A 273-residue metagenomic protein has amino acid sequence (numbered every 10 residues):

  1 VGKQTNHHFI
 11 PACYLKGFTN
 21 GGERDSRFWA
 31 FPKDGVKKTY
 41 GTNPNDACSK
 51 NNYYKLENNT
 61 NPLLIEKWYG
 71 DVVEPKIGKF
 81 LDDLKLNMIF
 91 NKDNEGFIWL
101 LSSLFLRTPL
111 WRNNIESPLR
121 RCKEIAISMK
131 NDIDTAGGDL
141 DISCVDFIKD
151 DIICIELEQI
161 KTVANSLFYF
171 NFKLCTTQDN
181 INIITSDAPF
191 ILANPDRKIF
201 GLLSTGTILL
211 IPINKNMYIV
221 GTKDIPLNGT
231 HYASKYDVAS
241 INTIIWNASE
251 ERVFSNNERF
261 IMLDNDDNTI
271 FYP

Functional and structural regions predicted by a protein language model:
V1-N6, I10-P273: Alpha-helical structural context detector biased toward long hydrophobic helices
